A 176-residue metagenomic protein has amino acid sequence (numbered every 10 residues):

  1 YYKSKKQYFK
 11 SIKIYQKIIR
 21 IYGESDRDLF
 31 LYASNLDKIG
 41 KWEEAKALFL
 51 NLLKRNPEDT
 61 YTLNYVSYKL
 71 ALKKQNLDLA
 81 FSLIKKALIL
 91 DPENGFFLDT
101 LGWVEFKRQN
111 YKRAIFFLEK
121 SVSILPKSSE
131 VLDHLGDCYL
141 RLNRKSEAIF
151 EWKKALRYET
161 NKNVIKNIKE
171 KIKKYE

Functional and structural regions predicted by a protein language model:
K3, D37, A71-L72, F106 (+1 more regions): Position-specific recognition of the canonical hydrophobic site in helix A of tetratricopeptide repeat
I19-R20, N51-K54, K85-I89, V122-S123 (+1 more regions): Conserved structural position within tetratricopeptide repeats
D28, T62, F97, V131 (+1 more regions): TPR alpha-solenoid repeat register
L31, Y65-V66, T100, H134 (+1 more regions): Canonical tetratricopeptide repeat
S34, Y68-K69, W103, D137: Residue-level recognition of tetratricopeptide repeat
